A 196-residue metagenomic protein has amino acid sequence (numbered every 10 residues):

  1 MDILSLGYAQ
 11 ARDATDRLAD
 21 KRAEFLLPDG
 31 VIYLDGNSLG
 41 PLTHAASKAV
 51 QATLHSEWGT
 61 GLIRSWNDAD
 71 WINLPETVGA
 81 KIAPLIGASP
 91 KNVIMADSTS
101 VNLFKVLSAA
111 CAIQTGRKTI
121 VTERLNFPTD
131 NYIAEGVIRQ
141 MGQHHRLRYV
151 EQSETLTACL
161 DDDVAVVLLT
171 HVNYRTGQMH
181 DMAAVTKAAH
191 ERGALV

Functional and structural regions predicted by a protein language model:
M1-V196: Pyridoxal 5′-phosphate
